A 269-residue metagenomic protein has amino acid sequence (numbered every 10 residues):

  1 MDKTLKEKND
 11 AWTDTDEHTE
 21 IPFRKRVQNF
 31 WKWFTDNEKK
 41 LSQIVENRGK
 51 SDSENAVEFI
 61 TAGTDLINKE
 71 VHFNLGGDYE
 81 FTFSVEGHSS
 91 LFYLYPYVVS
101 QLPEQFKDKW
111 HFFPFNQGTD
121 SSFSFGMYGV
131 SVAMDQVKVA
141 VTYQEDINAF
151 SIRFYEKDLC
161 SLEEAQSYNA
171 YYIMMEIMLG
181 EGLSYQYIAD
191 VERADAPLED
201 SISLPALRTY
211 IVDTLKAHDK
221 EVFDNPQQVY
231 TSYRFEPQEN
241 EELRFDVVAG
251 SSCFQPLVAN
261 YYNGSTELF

Functional and structural regions predicted by a protein language model:
M1-F23, K40-Q43, I60, H218-F223 (+4 more regions): Eukaryotic low-complexity, non-globular regulatory regions
K3-K8, N263-F269: Extended, amphipathic alpha-helical scaffolds
T19-I21, Q28-V71, N240-P256: Surface-exposed, low-hydrophobicity interaction/linker segments
K50-H111: An N-terminal, globular interaction/scaffold subdomain
F83-G87, E156, F269: Short beta-strand-to-loop capping motifs
F112-F125, V191-E192: Short proline/glycine- and acidic-rich turn/helix-capping motifs at secondary-structure junctions
T119-A140: Short, low-order "capping/linker" segments at domain edges
A133-D246, G250-T266: Long, hydrophobic alpha/beta structural blocks
